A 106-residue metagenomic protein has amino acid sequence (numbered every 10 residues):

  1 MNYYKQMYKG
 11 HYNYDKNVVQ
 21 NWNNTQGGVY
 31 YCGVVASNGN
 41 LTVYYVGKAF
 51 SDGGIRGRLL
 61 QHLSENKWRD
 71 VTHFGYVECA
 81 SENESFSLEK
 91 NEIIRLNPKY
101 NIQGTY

Functional and structural regions predicted by a protein language model:
M1-G57, N83-N91: GIY-YIG nuclease catalytic motif and its immediate N-terminal context
Q26-G27, G53, L60-S64, Y76-Y106: Structure-specific nucleic-acid interaction/processing domains
W68-H73: Short glycine-/polar-rich loops that comprise or flank the Walker A/P-loop and associated switch/sensor motifs
